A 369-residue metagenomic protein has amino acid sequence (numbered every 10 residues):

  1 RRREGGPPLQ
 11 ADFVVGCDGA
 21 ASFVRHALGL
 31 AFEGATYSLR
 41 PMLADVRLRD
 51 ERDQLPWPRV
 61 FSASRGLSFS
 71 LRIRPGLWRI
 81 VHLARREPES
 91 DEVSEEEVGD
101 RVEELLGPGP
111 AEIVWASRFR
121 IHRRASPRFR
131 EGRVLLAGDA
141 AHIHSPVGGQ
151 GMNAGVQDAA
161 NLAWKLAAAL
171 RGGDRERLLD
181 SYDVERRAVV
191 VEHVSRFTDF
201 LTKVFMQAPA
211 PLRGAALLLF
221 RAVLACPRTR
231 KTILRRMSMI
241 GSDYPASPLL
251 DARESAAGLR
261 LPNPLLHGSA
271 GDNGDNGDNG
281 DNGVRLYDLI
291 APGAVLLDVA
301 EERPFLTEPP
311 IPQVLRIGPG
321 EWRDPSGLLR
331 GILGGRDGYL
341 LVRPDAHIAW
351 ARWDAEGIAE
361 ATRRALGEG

Functional and structural regions predicted by a protein language model:
R1-A216, F220-T232, S238, N273 (+2 more regions): Core Rossmann-like FAD-binding/catalytic domain of the broad FAD-dependent monooxygenase superfamily
D100, A168-G369: Helical substrate-recognition/capping region of FAD-dependent monooxygenase/halogenase enzymes
